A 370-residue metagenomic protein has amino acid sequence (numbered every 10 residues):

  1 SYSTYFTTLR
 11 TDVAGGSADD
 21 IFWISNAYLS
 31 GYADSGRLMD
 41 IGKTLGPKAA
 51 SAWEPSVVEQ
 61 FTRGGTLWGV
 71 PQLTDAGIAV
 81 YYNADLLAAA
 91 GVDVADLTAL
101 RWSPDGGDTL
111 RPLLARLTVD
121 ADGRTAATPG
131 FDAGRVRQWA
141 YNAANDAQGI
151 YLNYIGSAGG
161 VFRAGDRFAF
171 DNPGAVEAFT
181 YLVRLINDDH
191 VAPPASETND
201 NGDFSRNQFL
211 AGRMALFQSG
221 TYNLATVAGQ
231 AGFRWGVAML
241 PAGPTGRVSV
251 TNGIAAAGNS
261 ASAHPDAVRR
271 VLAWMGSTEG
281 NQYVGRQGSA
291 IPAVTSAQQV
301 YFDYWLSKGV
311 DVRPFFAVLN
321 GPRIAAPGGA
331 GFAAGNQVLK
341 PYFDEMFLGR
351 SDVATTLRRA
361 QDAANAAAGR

Functional and structural regions predicted by a protein language model:
S1-G31, K43, P47-A50, V94-A95 (+4 more regions): Conserved N-terminal structural module of periplasmic/extracytoplasmic solute-binding proteins
S1-T8, A27, L100-T109, A195-L210: Short helix-initiation/N-cap motifs at beta->coil->alpha
T11-D12, A18-D20, A50-L87, W139 (+3 more regions): A structural signal for short loop-to-beta-strand junctions that line the ligand-binding cleft of periplasmic/secreted
N26-A79, G130-R135, G236-A238, W305 (+1 more regions): Hinge/lid segment of periplasmic solute-binding proteins
T66-I78, D105-F168: Extracytoplasmic/periplasmic solute-binding protein
R111-R116, G165-T198: Glycine-centered hinge/linker elements that transmit conformational signals in sensory and ligand-binding systems
D188-A192, A228-I291, P341, L348-S351: Extracytoplasmic/periplasmic substrate-recognition and gating elements
G288-A293, V310-A363: C-terminal capping/gating helix-and-loop segments adjacent to ligand/active sites or protein-protein/ligand interfaces
